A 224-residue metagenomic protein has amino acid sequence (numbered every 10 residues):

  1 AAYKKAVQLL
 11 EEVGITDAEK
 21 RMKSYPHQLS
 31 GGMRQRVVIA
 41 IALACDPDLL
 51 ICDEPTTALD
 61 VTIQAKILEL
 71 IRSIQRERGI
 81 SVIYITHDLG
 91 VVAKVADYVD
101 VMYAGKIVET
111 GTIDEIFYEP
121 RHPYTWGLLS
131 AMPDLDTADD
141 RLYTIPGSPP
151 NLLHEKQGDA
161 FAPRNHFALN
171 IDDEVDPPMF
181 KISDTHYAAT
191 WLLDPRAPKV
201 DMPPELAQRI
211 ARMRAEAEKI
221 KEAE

Functional and structural regions predicted by a protein language model:
A1, E11-E12, Q28, G111: ABC-type ATPase nucleotide-binding domains, specifically the catalytic core motifs of the NBD
Y3-K20, R72, L129: Conserved ABC ATPase "signature" region
T16-E19, T112-I220: Short catalytic/signature loops enriched in Gly
S24-L29, M33: Conserved ABC ATPase signature
D46-P47, I51-P55, L59-R141: P-loop NTP-binding/switch modules centered on Walker-like glycine-rich loops
A223-E224: Iron-sulfur (Fe-S) cluster-binding modules
